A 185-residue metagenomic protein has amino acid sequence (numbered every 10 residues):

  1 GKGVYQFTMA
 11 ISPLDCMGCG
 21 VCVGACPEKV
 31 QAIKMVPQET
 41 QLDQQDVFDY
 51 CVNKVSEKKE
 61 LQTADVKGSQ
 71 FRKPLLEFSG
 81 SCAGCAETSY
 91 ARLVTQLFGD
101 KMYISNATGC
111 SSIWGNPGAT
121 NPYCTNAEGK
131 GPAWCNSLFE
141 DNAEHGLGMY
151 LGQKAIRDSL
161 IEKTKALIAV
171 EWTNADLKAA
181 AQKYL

Functional and structural regions predicted by a protein language model:
G1, S12, V21-T40, S89 (+1 more regions): Iron-sulfur cluster-binding cysteine motifs and their immediate structural context in ferredoxin-like electron-transfer
G1-G18, V36-L42, S69-S79: Ferredoxin-like iron-sulfur electron-transfer modules
C16, F71, L76-A119: N-terminal amphipathic, basic-rich helices that act as targeting or association modules
M17-G18, P37-K59: Short microdomains enriched in Cys/His and/or Lys/Arg
V21, Q38, Q44-F48, G115-T120 (+1 more regions): Short acidic, glycine/serine/threonine-rich loops at helix termini
G24, V30-P37, D43-V47, T173-A181: Conserved phosphate-binding elements of NTP-dependent enzyme cores
N116-K154: Mobile "lid/hinge" segments at catalytic clefts and subdomain interfaces of large enzymes
F139-L185: N-terminal leader/propeptide and maturation segments of large enzyme subunits in energy/redox metabolism and hydrolases
